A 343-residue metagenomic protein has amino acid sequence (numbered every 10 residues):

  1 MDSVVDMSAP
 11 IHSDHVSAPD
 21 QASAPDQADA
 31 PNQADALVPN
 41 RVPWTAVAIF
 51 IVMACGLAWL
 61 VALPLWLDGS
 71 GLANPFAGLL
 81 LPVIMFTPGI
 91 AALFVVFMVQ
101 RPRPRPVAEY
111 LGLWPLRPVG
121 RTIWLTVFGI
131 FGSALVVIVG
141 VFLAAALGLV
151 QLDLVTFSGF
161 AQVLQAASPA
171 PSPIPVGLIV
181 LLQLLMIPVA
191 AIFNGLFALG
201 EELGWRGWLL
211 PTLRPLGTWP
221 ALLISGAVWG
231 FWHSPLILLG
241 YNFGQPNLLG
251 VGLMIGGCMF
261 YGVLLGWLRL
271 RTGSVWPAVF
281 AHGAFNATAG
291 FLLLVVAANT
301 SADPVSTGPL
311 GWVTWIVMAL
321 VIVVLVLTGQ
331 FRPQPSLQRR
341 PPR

Functional and structural regions predicted by a protein language model:
D2-W44: Short, Lys/Arg-rich, polar N-terminal cytosolic tail immediately upstream of the first transmembrane signal-anchor
A46-W59, V127-V136: Alpha-helical transmembrane segments
I51, C55, F86, I130-F131 (+8 more regions): Residue-level signature of the transmembrane alpha-helical core of multi-pass small-molecule transporters
L60-L81, L239-N247, F291-G308: Juxtamembrane/transmembrane-helix boundary motifs at the membrane-water interface
W66-F131, L143-V163, L270, I322-P341: Membrane-helix interface linkers and caps
A108-L199, L203, L210, R214-L216 (+1 more regions): Juxtamembrane helix-loop-helix connectors linking adjacent transmembrane helices in multi-pass membrane enzymes
A198-G226, G266, L270-S274: Membrane-interface helix/loop boundary segments of multi-pass membrane proteins
N247-L249, A281-R343: C-terminal membrane module of polytopic membrane proteins
